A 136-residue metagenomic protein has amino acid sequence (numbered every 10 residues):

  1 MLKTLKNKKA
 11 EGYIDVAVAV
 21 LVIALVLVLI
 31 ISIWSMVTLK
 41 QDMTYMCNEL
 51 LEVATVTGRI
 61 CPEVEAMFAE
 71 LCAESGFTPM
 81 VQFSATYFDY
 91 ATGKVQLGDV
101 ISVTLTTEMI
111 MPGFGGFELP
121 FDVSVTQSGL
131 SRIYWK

Functional and structural regions predicted by a protein language model:
L2-F68: Alpha-helical assembly-interface signal, strongest on the long, hydrophobic N-terminal helix that forms
E11, A85-F88, R132: Intrinsically disordered, low-complexity segments enriched in small/polar residues
V20, A24, Y45, F83 (+2 more regions): A generic structural micro-environment signature that highlights single residues at secondary-structure boundaries
S32, T92-K94, G116: Residues embedded in well-ordered secondary-structure elements
Y45, E49-T104: Short amphipathic secondary-structure patches
T104-K136: Low-complexity, S/T/G/P-rich flexible repeat/linker segments used as non-globular hinges and stalks within
